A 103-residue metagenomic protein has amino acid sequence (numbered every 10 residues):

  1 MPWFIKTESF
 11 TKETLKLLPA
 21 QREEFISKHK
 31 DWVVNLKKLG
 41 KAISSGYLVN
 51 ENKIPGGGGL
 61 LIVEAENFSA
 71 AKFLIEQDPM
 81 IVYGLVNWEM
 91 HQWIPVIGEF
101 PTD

Functional and structural regions predicted by a protein language model:
M1-D103: Conserved, structured core segments of small domains
